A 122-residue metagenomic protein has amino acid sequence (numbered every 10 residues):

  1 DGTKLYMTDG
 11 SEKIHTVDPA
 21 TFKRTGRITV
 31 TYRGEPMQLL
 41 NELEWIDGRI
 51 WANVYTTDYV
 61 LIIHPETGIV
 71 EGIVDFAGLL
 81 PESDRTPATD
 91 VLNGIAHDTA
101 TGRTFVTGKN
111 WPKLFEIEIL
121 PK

Functional and structural regions predicted by a protein language model:
D1-G2, G34-R49, L80-T101: Beta-rich, blade/repeat-based domains predominating in secreted/periplasmic proteins but also intracellular
D1-R33: Hydrophobic, well-structured mid-protein blocks that either form specific transmembrane helices
L5-S11, I50-T56, V106-N110: Conserved beta-strand positions in repeat-built beta-propeller and related beta-rich domains
K13-H15, D58-L61, P112-L114: Structural signal for beta-propeller blades
D18-F22, H64-G68, E118-K122: Short loop/turn segments that connect beta-strands within beta-propeller blades
T25-V30, E71-G78: Beta-propeller fold detector
E35-I69: Loop/turn-rich, solvent-exposed surfaces of beta-rich toroidal or solenoidal domains
A96-K122: Blade-level signature of beta-propeller repeat domains, shared across WD40, Kelch, NHL, RCC1 and BNR/Asp-box propellers
